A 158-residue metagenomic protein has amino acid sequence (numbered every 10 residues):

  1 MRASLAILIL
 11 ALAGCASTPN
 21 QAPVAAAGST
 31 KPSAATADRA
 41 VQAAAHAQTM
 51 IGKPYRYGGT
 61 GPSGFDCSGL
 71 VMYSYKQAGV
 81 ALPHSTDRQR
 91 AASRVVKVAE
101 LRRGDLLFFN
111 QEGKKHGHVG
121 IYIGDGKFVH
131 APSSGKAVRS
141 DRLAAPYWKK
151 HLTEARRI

Functional and structural regions predicted by a protein language model:
M1-L5: Bacterial N-terminal signal peptides that target proteins for export
A11-G14: C-terminal motif of bacterial Sec signal peptides marking the signal peptidase cleavage site
A16-A35, R39-Q42, H116, I123-I158: Aromatic- and glycine-rich peptidoglycan recognition patches
K31, K53-R103: Catalytic cysteine-centered active-site loop
A34, D38, A45, G61-D66 (+5 more regions): Residues at secondary-structure transition points
A40-A44, Q48, S68-M72, L101 (+1 more regions): Extracytoplasmic/secreted envelope proteins and their assembly/folding machinery, especially bacterial periplasmic
A47-Y55, S74-L82, Q111, P132 (+1 more regions): Sec/Tat-exported extracytoplasmic proteins
V80-S140: ...with weaker cross-activation on analogous glycine-rich loops/strands in unrelated enzymes
